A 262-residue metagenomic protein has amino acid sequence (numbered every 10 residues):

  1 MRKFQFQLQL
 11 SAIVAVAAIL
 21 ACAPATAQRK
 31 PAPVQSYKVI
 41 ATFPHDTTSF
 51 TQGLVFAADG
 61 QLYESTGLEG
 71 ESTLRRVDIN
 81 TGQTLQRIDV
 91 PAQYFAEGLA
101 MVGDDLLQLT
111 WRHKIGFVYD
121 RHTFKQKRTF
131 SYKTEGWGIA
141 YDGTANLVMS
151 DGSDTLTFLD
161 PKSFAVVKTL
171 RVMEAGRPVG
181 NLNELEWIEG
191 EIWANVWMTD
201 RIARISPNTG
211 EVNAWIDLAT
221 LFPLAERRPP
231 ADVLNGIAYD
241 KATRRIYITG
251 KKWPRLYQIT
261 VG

Functional and structural regions predicted by a protein language model:
R29-T48, I79-Q83: A short helix->beta-strand "capping" segment at the edge of beta-propeller domains
I40-T73, I88-A100, G250-K252: Beta-strand-rich domains and repeat architectures in extracellular enzymes and scaffolds, especially beta-propellers
T42-T47, R87-A92, R128-T134, L170-R177 (+2 more regions): Surface loop/turn motifs at the tips and blade-to-blade linkers of beta-strand repeat domains
T51, L182, P229-Y239: Signature of short aromatic-glycine-proline-rich micro-motifs recurring in repeat-based ectodomains
V55, G98-A100, A140, E186 (+1 more regions): Conserved beta-strand position repeated across blades of beta-propeller domains
D59-G60, G103-D105, T144-N146, E189-G190 (+1 more regions): Short coil/turn segments that connect the beta-strands within blades of beta-propeller domains
L62-L68, L106-H113, M149-S153, A194-M198 (+1 more regions): Conserved beta-strand positions in repeat-built beta-propeller and related beta-rich domains
D78-G82, D120-F124, P161-F164, S206-G210 (+1 more regions): Short loop/turn segments that connect beta-strands within beta-propeller blades
